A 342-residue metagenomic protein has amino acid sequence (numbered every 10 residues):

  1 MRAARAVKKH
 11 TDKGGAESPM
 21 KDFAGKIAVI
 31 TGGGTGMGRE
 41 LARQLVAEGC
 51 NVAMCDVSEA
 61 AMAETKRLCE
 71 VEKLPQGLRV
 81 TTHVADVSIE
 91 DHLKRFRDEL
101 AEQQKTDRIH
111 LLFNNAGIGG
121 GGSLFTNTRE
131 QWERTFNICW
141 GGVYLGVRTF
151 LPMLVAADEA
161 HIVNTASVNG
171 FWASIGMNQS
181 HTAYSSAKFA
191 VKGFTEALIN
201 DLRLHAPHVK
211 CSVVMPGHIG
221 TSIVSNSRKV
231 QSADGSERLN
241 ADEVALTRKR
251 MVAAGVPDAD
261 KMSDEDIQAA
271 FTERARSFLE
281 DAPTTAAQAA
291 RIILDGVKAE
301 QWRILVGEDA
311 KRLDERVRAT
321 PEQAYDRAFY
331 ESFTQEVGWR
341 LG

Functional and structural regions predicted by a protein language model:
K21-A53: Canonical Rossmann dinucleotide-binding motif of NAD(H)/NADP(H)-dependent dehydrogenases/reductases, specifically
E48-E64: Conserved glycine-rich Rossmann-like NAD(P)H-binding loop of the short-chain dehydrogenase/reductase
E59-A60, V84-F96, R129: The beta1-alpha1 cofactor-binding region of Rossmann-like NAD(H)/NADP(H)-dependent oxidoreductases
S123-L124, Q131-E133: Substrate-binding pocket helix/loop in short-chain dehydrogenase/reductase
V147, A187: Active-site helix of classical SDR
S167: Residue(s) in the substrate-gating loop at a strand-loop-helix junction that position the organic substrate next
L204-I304: SDR active-site lid
